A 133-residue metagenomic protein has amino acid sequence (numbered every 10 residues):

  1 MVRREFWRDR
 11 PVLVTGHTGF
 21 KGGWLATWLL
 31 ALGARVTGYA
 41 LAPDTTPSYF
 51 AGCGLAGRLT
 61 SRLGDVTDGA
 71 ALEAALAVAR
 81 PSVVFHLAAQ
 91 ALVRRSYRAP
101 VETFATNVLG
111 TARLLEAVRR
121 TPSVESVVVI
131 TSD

Functional and structural regions predicted by a protein language model:
M1-D133: N-terminal Rossmann-like NAD(P)+-binding domain of SDR-like oxidoreductases, especially those catalyzing
